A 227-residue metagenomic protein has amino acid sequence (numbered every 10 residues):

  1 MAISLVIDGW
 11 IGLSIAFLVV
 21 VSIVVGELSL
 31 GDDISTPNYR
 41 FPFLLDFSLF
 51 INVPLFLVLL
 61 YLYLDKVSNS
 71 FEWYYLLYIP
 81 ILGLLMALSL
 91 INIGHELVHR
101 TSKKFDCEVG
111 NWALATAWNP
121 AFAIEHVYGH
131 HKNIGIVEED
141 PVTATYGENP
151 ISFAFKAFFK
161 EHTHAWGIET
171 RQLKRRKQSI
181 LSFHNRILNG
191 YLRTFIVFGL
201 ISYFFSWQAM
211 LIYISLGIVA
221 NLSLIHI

Functional and structural regions predicted by a protein language model:
M1-L84, L97, T116-M210, S215: Non-catalytic, topology-defining segments of multipass membrane proteins
L84-N92: Mid-bilayer segments of alpha-helical transmembrane spans in multi-pass integral membrane proteins that mediate
I93-E108: Aspartate-rich (DDxxD/NDxxD/DxxxD) Mg2+/diphosphate-binding motifs and their adjoining helix-loop segments
E108-V109, A144: Residues in and immediately flanking transmembrane alpha helices
V109-A117: Membrane-cytosol interface motif
I218-S223: Hydrophobic transmembrane alpha-helical segments of multi-pass transport and channel proteins
I225-I227: Conserved small/polar residues in nucleotide/adenosyl-binding loops
